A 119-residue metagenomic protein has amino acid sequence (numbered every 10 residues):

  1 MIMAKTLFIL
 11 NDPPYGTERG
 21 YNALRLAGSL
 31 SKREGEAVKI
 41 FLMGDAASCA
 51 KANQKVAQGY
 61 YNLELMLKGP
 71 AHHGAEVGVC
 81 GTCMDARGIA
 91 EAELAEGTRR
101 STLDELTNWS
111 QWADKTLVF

Functional and structural regions predicted by a protein language model:
M1-I2: Short, Lys/Arg-enriched N-terminal segments with co-localized hydrophobic residues within the first ~10-30 amino acids
L7-Y21, A50-K55: Short, glycine-rich nucleotide/cofactor-binding loops
G20-R33, I40: Histidine-anchored nucleotide/phosphate-binding helix
A27, V38-G44, A75-G81: Short internal beta-strands
A47-A50, D85-R87: Short, active-site-adjacent cap segments at secondary-structure transitions
N53-Q58, L94-E96: Short glycine-enriched, charge-decorated loop/helix-capping segments at active-site entrances that position
V56-C83: A glycine-rich helix N-cap at a beta->alpha junction
A86-F119: C-terminal structural segments of small proteins and small subunits
